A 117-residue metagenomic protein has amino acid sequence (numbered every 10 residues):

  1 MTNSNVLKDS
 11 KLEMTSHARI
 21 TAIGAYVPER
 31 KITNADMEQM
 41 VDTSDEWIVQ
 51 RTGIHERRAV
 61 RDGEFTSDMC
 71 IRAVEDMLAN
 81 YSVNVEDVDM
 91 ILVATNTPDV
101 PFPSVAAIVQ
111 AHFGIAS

Functional and structural regions predicted by a protein language model:
T2-D89: Conserved active-site "lid/cap" helical segment
V49-R51, H55-D68, T95-S117: Conserved catalytic cysteine-centered active-site region of acyl-thioester-dependent Claisen-condensing enzymes
D89-T95: Short glycine-rich or small-residue beta-strand-to-loop segments that form or flank ligand, phosphate, metal/Fe-S
